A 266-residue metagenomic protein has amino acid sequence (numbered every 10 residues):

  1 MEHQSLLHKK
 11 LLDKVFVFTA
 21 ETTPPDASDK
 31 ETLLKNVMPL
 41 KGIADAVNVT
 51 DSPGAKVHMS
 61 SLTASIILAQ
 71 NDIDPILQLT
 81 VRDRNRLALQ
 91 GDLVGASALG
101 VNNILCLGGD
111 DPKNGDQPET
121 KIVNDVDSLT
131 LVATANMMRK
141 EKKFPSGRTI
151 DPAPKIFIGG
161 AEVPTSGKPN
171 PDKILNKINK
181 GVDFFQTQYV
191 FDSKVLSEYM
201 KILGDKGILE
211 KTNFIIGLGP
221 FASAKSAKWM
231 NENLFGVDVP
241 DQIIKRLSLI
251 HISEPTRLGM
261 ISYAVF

Functional and structural regions predicted by a protein language model:
M1-T19, F144-A153: N-terminal amphipathic alpha-helix/helix-capping segment at the start of soluble metabolic enzymes
H3-S5, E31-P39, A55-I73: Glycine-rich, positively charged N-terminal anion/phosphate-binding segment
F18-E31, I76-L87, I156-P169, L249 (+1 more regions): Active-site mouth loops of central-metabolism enzymes
F18-T22, V47-V49, P75-L79, I104-C106 (+3 more regions): Hydrophobic faces of well-ordered beta-strands that scaffold small-molecule active sites in alpha/beta enzyme cores
D29, A55-I66, R86-A88, P112-L131 (+2 more regions): Active-site-adjacent beta->alpha loops and helix N-cap segments on the catalytic face of soluble alpha/beta enzymes
E31-A46, V94-L99, N103-I104, T120-D183 (+2 more regions): Alpha/beta enzyme core
H58-L77, D125-A153, Y199-L218: Alpha-helix-loop-beta-strand connector modules within alpha/beta enzyme cores
I250-F266: Single conserved hydrophobic/aromatic residue that forms the stacking wall/gate of nucleotide- or nucleobase-binding
